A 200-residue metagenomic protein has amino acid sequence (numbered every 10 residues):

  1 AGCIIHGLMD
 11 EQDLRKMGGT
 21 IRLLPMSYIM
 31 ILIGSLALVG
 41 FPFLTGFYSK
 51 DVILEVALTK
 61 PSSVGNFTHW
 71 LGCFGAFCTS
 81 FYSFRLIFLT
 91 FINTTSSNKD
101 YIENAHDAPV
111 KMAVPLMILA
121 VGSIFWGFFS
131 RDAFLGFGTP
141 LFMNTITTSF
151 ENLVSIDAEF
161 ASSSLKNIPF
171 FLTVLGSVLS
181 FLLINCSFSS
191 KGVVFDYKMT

Functional and structural regions predicted by a protein language model:
A1-L14: Alpha-helical multi-pass transmembrane bundles of energy-transducing inner-membrane proteins
I4-I5, M17, L54, I87: Hydrophobic alpha-helical interface/terminus motif in multipass membrane transporters
G7, F47, T90: Conserved catalytic core of Hanks-type protein kinase domains
K16-I29, Y48-G75, S97-T200: Membrane-interface segments at transmembrane helix junctions and kinks in multi-pass inner-membrane proteins
G34-F43, W126: Transmembrane alpha-helix interface/packing and boundary motifs in multi-pass membrane proteins, characterized by
L36, T94-S96: Acidic glycine-/aspartate-rich tracts in secreted/extracellular proteins
C78-R85: Residue-level signal for the membrane-embedded core of alpha-helical transmembrane segments, especially mid-helix
